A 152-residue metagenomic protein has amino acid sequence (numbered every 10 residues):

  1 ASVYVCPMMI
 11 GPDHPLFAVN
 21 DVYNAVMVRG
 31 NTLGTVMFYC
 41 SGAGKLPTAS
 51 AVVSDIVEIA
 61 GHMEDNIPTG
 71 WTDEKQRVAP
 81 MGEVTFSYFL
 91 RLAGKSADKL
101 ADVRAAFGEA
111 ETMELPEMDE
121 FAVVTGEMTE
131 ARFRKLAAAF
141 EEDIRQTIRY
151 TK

Functional and structural regions predicted by a protein language model:
A1-K152: NAD(P)-dependent dehydrogenase/reductase Rossmann-like domain
